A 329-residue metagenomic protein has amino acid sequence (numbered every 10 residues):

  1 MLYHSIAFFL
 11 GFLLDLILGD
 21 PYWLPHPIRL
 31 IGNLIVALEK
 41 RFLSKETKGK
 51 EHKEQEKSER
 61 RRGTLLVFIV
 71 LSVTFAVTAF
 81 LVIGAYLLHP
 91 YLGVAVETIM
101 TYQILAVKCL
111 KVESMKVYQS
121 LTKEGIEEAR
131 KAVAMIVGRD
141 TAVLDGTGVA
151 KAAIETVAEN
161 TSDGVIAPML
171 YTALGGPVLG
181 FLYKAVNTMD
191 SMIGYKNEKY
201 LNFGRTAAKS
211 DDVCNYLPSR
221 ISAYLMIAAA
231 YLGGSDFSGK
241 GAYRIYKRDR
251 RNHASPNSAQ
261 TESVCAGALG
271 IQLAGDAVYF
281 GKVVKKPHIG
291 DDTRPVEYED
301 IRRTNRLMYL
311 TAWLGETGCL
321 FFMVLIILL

Functional and structural regions predicted by a protein language model:
M1-L182, V186, G194-L329: Hydrophobic alpha-helical transmembrane segments
